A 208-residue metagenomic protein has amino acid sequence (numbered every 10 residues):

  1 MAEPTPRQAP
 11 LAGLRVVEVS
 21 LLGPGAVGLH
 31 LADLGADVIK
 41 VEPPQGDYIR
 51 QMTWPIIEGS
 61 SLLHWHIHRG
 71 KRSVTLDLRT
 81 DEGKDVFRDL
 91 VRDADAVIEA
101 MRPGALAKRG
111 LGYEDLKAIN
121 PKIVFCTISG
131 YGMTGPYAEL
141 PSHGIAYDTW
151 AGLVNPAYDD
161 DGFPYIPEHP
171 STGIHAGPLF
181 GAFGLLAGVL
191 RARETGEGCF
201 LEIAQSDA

Functional and structural regions predicted by a protein language model:
M1-F200: N-terminal helix-loop segment corresponding to the beta1-alpha1 unit of nucleotide/adenylate-binding folds
Q205-A208: Short, intrinsically disordered, charge-balanced linker/junction segments flanking boundaries in proteins
